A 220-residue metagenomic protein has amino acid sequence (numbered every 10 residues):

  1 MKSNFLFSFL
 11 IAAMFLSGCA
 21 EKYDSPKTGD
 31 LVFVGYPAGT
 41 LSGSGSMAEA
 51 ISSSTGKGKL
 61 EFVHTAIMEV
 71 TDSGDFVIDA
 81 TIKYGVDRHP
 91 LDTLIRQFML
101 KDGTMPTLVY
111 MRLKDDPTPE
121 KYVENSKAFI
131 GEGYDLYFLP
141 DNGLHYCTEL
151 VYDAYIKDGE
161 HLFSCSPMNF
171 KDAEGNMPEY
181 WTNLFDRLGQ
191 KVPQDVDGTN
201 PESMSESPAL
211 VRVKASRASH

Functional and structural regions predicted by a protein language model:
F5-M14: Sec-dependent N-terminal signal peptides
L16-G18: C-terminal motif of bacterial Sec signal peptides marking the signal peptidase cleavage site
S25-P26: Short, well-ordered loop/turn sites that connect or cap secondary structure elements
V34-L108, Y134-N142: Glycine-rich catalytic cores of cysteine/serine-nucleophile enzymes that process amide/ester linkages in cell-envelope
A48-A50, T104-N169: Active-site nucleophile-His-acid catalytic modules used for acyl/amide transfer and hydrolysis across diverse enzymes
L139-H220: Activation targets extended, charge/polar-rich intrinsically disordered C-terminal tails
